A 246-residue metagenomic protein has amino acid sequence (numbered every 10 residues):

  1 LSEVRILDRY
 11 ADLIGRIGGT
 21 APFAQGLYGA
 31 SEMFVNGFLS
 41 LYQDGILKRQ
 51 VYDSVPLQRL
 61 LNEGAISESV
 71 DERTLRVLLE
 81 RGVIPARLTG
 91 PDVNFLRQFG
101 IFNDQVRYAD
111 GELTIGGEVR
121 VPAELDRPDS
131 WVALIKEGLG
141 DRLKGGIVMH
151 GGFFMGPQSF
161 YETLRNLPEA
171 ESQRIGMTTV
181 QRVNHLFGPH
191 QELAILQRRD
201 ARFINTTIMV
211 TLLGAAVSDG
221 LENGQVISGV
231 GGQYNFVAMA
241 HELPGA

Functional and structural regions predicted by a protein language model:
L1-A246: Conserved alpha/beta enzyme-core scaffold
